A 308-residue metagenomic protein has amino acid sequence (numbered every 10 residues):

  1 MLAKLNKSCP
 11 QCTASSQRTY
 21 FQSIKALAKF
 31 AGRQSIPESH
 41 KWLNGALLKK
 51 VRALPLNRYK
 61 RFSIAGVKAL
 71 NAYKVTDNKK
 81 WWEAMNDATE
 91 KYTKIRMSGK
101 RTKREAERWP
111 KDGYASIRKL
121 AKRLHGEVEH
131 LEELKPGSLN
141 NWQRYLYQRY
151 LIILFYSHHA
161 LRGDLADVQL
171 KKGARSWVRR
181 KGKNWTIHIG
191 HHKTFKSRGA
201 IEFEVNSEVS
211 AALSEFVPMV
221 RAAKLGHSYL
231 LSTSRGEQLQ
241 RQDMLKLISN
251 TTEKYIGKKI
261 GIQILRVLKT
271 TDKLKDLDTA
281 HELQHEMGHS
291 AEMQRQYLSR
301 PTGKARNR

Functional and structural regions predicted by a protein language model:
N6-E90, Q263-I264: Non-catalytic DNA-binding core/recognition domains of DNA-processing enzymes
K79-L134: Flexible interdomain linker/hinge and immediately adjacent N-terminus of the catalytic tyrosine-recombinase domain
I117-G163: Basic, Lys/Arg- and aromatic-enriched nucleic-acid-binding interface segment
Y145-R149, L154-G173, D276-D278, M287-H289: A short, glycine-centered helix-capping/turn motif at helix boundaries that positions DNA-contacting or catalytic
V168-V209: Conserved tyrosine-mediated DNA breakage-rejoining catalytic core shared by Y-recombinases
E204-K259, Q263-I264: Active-site/catalytic core of tyrosine-dependent DNA strand-transfer enzymes
I264-S290: C-terminal catalytic core of tyrosine-transesterase DNA break-rejoin enzymes
M287-R308: Catalytic-site neighborhood detector that most strongly recognizes the C-terminal catalytic loop/helix of tyrosine
